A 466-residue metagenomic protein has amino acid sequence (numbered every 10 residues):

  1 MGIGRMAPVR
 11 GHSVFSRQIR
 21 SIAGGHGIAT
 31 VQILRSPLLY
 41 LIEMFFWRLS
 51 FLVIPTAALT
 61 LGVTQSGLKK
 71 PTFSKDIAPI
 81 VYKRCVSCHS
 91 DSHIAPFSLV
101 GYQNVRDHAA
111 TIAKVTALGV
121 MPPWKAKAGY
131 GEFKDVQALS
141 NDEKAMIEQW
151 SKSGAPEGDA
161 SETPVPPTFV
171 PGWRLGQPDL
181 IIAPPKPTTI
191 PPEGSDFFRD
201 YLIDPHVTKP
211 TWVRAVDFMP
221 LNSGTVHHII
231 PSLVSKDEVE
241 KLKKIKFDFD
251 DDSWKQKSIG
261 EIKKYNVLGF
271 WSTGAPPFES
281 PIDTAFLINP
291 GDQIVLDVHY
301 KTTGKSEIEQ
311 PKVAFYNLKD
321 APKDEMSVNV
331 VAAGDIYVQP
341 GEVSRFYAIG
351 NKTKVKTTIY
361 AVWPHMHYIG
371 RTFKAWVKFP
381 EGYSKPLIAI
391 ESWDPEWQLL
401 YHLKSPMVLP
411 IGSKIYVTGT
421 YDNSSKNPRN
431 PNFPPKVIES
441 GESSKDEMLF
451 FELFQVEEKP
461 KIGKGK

Functional and structural regions predicted by a protein language model:
G2-R5, Q18, Q32, E43: Charged/polar low-complexity intrinsically disordered segments
R5-M6, H12, I19-I22, A57: N-terminal start and proteolytic maturation junction detector
R17-R20, G25, Y40, I54: Low-complexity, intrinsically disordered segments with a bias for serine/threonine
L34, L38-F51: Bacterial N-terminal signal peptides that target proteins for export
R48-T60: Bacterial N-terminal signal peptides
G62-H206, A215, G291-D297: Aromatic- and Gly/Pro-enriched helix-to-coil junctions and flexible linker segments
P123-F133, E162-W212, D217-T358, P364-K466: Beta-strand-centric surfaces of beta-sandwich/beta-rich domains
